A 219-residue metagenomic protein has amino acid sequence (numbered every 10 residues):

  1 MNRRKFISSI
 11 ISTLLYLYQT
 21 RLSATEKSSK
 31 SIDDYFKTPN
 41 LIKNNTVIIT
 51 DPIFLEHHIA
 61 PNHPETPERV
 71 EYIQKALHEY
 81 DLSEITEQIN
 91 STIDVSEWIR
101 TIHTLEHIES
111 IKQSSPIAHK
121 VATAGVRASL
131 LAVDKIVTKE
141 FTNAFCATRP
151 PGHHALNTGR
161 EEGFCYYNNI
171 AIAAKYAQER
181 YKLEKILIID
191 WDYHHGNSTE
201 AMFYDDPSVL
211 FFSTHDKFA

Functional and structural regions predicted by a protein language model:
N2, F6-A219: HDAC/HDAC-like amidohydrolase catalytic core signature
